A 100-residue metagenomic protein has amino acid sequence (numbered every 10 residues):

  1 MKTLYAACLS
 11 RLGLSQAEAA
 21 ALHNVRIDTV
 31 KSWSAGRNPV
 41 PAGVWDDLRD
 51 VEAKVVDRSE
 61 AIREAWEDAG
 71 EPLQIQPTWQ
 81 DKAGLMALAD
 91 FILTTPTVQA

Functional and structural regions predicted by a protein language model:
M1-L12: A short, Lys/Arg-rich alpha-helix, primarily the initiator
S15: Conserved phosphate-coupling serine/threonine residues in phosphotransfer and NTP-handling enzymes
E18-A20: Short alpha-helical "recognition helix" segments of helix-turn-helix
H23-V40: Recognition helix of helix-turn-helix/homeodomain-like DNA-binding domains that insert into the DNA major groove
N24, V40-S59: DNA major-groove recognition helix of helix-turn-helix/homeodomain DNA-binding modules
V56-A100: Helix-turn-helix/homeodomain-like alpha-helical modules used for DNA recognition and transcription-factor dimerization
